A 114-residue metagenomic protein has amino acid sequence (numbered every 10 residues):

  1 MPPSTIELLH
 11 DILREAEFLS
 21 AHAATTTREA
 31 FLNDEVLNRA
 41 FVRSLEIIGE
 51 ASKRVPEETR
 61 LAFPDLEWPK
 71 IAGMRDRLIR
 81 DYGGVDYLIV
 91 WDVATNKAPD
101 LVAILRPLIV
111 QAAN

Functional and structural regions predicted by a protein language model:
M1-N114: Solvent-exposed interaction patches of small proteins and small membrane subunits
